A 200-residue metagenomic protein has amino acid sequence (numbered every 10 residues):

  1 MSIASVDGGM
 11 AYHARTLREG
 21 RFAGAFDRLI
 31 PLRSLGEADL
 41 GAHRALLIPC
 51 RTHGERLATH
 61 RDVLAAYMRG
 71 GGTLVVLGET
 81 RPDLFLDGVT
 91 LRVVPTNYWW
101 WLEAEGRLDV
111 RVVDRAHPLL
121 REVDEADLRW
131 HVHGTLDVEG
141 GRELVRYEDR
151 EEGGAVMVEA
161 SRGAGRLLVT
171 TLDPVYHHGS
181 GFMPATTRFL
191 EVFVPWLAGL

Functional and structural regions predicted by a protein language model:
S2-V89: Helical hinge/lid and interdomain linker segments adjacent to catalytic or ligand-binding clefts that mediate domain
H13-A25, W101-F182, T186, L197: Catalytic beta-strand/loop cores that center a nucleophilic Ser/Cys/Thr and support acyl-enzyme chemistry
D39, V63, V94-N97, E143 (+1 more regions): A general marker of short, structured functional hotspots
G54-D127, A185, F189-E191: A glycine-rich, often tryptophan-bearing local segment used as a flexible ligand/cofactor-contacting loop or short
F189-L200: C-terminal alpha-helix
